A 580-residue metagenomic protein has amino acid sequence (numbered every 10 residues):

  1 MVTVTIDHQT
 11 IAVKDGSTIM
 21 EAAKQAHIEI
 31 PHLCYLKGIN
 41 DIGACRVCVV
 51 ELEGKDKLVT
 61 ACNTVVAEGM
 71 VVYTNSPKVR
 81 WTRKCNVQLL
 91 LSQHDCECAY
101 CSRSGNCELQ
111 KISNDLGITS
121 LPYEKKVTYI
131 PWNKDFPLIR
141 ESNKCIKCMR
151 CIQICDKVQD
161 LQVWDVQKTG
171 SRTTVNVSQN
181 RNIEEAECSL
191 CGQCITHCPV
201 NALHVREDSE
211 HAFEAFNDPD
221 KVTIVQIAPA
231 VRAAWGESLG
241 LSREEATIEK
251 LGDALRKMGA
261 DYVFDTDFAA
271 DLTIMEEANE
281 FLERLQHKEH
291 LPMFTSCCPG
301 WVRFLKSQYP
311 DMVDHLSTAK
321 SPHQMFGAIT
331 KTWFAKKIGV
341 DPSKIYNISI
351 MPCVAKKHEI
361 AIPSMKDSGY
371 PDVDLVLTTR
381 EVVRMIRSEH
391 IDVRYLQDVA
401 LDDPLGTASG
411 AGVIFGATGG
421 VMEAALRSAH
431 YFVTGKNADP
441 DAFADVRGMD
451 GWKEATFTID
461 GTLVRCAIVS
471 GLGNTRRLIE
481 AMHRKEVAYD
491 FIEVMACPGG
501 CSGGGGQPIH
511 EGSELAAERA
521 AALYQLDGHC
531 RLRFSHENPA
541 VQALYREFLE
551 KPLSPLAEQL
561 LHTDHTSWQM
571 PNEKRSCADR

Functional and structural regions predicted by a protein language model:
M1, P131-W132, R172-T174, P229-A233: A short alpha-helix capping/helix-coil boundary motif
M1-Q9: Eukaryote-biased recognition of intrinsically disordered, low-complexity regulatory segments
I6, K168, I459-G461: A generic beta-sheet turn/junction motif
Q9-D15: A short N-terminal beta-strand-loop micro-motif at the entrance of redox/enzyme domains
A12, K134, K144, E187 (+2 more regions): Charged, low-complexity surface patches
A12, K147, F294: Conserved SAM-binding loop
D15-N75, V79, L91, R206-R580: Iron-sulfur-associated redox domains of electron-transfer enzymes in respiratory and anaerobic energy metabolism
R46-L190, T196, L203-D218, V222: Fe-S ferredoxin-like electron-transfer domains and their immediately adjacent linker/connector regions across
